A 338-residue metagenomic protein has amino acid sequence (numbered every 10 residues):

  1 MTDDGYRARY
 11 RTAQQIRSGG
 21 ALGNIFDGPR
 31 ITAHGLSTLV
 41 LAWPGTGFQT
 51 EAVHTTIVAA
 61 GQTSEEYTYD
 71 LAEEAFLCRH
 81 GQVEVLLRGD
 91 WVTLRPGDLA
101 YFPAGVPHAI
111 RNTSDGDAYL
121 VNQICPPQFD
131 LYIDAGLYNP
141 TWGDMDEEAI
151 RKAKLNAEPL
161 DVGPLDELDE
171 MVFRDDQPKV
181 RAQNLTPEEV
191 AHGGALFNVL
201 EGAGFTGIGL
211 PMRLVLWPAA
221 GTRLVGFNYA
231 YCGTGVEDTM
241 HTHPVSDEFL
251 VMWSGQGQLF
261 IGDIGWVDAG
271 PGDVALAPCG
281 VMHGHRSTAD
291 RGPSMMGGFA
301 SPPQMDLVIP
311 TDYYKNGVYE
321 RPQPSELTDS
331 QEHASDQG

Functional and structural regions predicted by a protein language model:
M1-T50, A135-L224, T239, T311-G338: A short, N-terminal "cap"/entry segment at the start of jelly-roll beta-barrel domains of the cupin/DSBH fold
D4, D268, V274-C279, H285 (+2 more regions): Non-catalytic C-terminal interaction regions
G35-A42, H54-D70, G209-L214, N228-H243 (+1 more regions): Conserved short histidine dyad/triad with adjacent acidic residue
T38-V40, V53-I57, A75, W91 (+7 more regions): Conserved hydrophobic/aromatic beta-strand scaffold that supports enzyme active sites
T46-Q49, A59-Q62, Q82, T222-R223 (+2 more regions): Short, charged/polar surface micro-motifs in flexible loops or helix N-caps
Q49, E84, P96-D98, A104-L131 (+4 more regions): Ligand-binding loop in jelly-roll beta-barrel domains
T55, T68, H80, L87-G89 (+7 more regions): Residue-level recognition of conserved beta-strand positions in structured domain cores
Q62-P96, V106, E237, H243-P271 (+1 more regions): A short beta-strand-loop-beta hairpin characteristic of the jelly-roll/cupin
